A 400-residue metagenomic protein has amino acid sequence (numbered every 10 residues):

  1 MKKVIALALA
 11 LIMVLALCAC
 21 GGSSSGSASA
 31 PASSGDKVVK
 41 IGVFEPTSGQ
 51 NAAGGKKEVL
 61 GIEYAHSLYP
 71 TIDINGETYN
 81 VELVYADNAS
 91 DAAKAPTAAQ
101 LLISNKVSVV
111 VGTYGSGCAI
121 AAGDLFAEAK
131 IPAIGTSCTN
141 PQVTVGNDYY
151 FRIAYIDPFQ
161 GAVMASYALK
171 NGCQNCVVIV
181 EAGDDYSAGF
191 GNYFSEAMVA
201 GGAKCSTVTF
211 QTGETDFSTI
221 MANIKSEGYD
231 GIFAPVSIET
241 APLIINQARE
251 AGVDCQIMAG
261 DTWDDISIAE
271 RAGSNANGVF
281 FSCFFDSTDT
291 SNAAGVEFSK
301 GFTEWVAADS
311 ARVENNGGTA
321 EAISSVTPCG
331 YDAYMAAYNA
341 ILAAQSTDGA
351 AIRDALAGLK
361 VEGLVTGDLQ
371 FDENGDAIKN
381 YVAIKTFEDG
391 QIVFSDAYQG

Functional and structural regions predicted by a protein language model:
M1-K40, T71-E77, S104, Y398-G400: Short, low-complexity disordered leader/linker segments with a strong preference for bacterial N-terminal type II
G26-A32, A53-E58, I72-T144, I153 (+5 more regions): Beta-alpha junction/loop-to-helix N-cap segments that form part of ligand/metal-binding clefts
S34-G35, G42-E63, A86-A92, G115-G117 (+3 more regions): Extracytoplasmic "Venus flytrap"
V43-E45, L102-Y114, I134-T136, V177-V180 (+4 more regions): Periplasmic-binding protein-like
Y150-T212, D230-G231: An alpha-beta-alpha
G191-T288: Extracellular/periplasmic bilobed ligand-binding domains
A248-C329, E388, I392-F394, Y398-Q399: Extracellular/periplasmic periplasmic-binding protein-like sensory domains
A311-P328, A336-V393: Segments of small-molecule ligand-sensing domains
